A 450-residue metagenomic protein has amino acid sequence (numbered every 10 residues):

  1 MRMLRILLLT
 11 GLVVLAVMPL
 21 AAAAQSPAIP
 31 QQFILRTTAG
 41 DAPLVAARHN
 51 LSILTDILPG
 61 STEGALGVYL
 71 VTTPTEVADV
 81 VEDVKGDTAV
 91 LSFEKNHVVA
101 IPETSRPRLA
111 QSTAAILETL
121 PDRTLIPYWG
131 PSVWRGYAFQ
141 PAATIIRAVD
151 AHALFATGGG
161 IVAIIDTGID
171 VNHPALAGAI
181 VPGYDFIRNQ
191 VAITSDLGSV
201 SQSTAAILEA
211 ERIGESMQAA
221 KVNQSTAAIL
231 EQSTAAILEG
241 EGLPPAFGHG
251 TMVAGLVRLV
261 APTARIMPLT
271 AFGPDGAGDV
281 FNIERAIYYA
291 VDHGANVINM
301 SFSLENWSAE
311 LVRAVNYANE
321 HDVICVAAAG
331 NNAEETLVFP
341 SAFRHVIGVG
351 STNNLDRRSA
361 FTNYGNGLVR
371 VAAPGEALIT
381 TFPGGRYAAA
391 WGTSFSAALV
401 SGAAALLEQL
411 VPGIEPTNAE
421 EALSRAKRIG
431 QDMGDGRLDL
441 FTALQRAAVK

Functional and structural regions predicted by a protein language model:
L7-V17: Bacterial N-terminal signal peptides
A22-Y128, V149-H152: Primarily auto-inhibitory N-terminal propeptides
T88-I161, P174-A175, L197-T204, E215-A227 (+2 more regions): Protease zymogen maturation seam
V90-L91, G158-I161, P262-R265, H293-I298 (+2 more regions): Loop/turn elements at helix/coil->beta-strand transitions in domains of secreted/extracellular proteins
D150-Y184, R188-F281, A342-H345, N363-L368 (+1 more regions): Subtilisin-like serine protease catalytic core
D166, G330, G392: Active-site glycine-centered loops adjacent to acidic/histidine catalytic or metal-binding residues that shape
R188, S216, V323, V338-Q409 (+2 more regions): Extracellular S/T/G-rich loop segment that most often corresponds to the catalytic His/Ser-adjacent loop
N282, V291-M300, A309-E310, A314 (+4 more regions): C-terminal subdomain of the subtilisin-like protease fold in secreted/lumenal serine endopeptidases
